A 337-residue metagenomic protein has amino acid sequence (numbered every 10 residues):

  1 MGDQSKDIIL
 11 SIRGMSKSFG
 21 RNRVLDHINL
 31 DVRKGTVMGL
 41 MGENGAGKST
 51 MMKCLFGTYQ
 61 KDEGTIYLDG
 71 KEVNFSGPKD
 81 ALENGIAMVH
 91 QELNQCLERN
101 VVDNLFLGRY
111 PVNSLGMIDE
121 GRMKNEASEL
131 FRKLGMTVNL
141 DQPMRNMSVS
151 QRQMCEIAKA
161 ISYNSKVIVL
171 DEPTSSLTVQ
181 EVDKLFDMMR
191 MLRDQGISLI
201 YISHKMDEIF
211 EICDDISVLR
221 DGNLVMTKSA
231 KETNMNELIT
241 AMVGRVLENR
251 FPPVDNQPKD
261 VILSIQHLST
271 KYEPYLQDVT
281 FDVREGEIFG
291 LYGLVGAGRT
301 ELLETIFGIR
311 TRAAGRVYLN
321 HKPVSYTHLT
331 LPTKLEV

Functional and structural regions predicted by a protein language model:
G2-L329: Glycine-rich phosphate-binding loops of nucleotide-dependent enzymes
H328-V337: Single conserved hydrophobic/aromatic residue that forms the stacking wall/gate of nucleotide- or nucleobase-binding
